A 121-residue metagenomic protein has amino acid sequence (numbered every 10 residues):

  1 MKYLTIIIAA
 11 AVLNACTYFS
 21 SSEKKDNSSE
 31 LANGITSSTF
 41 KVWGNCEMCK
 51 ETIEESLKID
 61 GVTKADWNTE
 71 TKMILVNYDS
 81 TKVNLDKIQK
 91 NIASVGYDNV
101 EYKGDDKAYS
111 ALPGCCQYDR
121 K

Functional and structural regions predicted by a protein language model:
M1-I7: Sec-dependent signal peptide recognition, specifically the positively charged N-region followed immediately by
K2, T17-S20: Bacterial signal peptide processing site
V12-A15: C-terminal motif of bacterial Sec signal peptides marking the signal peptidase cleavage site
I35-T71: Post-signal-peptide N-terminal segment of Sec-exported extracytoplasmic proteins
T52-E54, K87-G96: Short amphipathic alpha-helices in soluble, non-transmembrane regions that often serve as interface/regulatory elements
D79-V83: Helix N-cap motif at beta-to-alpha junctions
G96-A108: Conserved short beta-strand edge segments in small beta-sheet-based binding/regulatory domains
S110-K121: Short, low-order "capping/linker" segments at domain edges
